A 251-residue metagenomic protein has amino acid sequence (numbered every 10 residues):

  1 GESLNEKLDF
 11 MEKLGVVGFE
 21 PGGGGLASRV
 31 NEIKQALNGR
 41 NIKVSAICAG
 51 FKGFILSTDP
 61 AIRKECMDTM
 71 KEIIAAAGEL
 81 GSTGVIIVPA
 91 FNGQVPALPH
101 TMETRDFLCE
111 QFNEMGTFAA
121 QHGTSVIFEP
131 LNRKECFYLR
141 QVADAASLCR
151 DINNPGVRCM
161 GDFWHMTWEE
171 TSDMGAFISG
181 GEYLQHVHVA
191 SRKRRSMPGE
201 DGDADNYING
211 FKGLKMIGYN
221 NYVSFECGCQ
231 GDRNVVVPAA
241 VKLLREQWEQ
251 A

Functional and structural regions predicted by a protein language model:
G1-G15, A27, G81-T83, L139-G161 (+1 more regions): Histidine-acidic metal/acid-base catalytic patches
E2, G39, L56, P60-C159: Active-site acidic/histidine proton-transfer and metal-coordination neighborhood in alpha/beta enzyme cores
L14-V16, S45-G53, V88-F91: Short, conserved active-site loops that position catalytic residues or coordinate cofactors/metal ions across diverse
E20, A46-C48, I86, I127 (+2 more regions): Conserved beta-strand positions in the central sheet of alpha/beta enzyme cores
G23, A49, P89-N92, P130-L131 (+1 more regions): Active-site loop/turn elements of alpha/beta-hydrolase fold enzymes, especially the short glycine-/histidine-rich
L26-A36: Active-site-adjacent beta->alpha loops and helix N-cap segments on the catalytic face of soluble alpha/beta enzymes
G50-I55, N92-V95, A190-S196: Conserved radical SAM core fold
